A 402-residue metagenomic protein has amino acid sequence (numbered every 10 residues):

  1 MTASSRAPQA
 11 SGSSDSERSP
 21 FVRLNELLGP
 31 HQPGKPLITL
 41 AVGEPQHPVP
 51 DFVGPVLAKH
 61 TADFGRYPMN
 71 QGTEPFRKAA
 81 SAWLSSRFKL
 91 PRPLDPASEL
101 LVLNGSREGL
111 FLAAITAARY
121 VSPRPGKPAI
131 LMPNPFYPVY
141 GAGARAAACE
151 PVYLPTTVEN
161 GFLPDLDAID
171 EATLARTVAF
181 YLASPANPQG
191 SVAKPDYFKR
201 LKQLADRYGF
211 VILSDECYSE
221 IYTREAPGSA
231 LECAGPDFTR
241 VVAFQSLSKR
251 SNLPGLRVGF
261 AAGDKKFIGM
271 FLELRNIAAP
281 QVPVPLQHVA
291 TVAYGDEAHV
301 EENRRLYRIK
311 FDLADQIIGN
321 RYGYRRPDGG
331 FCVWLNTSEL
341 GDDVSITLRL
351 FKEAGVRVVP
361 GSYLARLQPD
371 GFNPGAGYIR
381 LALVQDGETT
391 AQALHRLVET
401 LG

Functional and structural regions predicted by a protein language model:
G12-E108, A293-Y294, L401-G402: N-terminal small-domain helix-loop-helix segment of the aminotransferase-like
L24, L40, L57, A80 (+12 more regions): Generic structural signal for small/hydrophobic residues in well-ordered secondary structure, especially within
H31, A147, R207-Y208, A354: Helix C-cap/helix->beta junction micro-motif
G65-Q203, E220-I221, E225-P236: Conserved core of the PLP fold type I
S85, L90, R349-V358, L364-G402: PLP-dependent enzyme catalytic core of the Aspartate aminotransferase-like
P128, R207-F210, F238-T239: A short helix->loop->beta-strand "cap" motif at the edges of active sites that frequently abuts
A234-R308, D312-I317, L401: Conserved core segment of the aminotransferase class I/II
Q287, T291, L306-D315, Y324-T337 (+2 more regions): Conserved glycine-rich beta-strand-loop-beta hairpin in the small C-terminal domain of fold type I
